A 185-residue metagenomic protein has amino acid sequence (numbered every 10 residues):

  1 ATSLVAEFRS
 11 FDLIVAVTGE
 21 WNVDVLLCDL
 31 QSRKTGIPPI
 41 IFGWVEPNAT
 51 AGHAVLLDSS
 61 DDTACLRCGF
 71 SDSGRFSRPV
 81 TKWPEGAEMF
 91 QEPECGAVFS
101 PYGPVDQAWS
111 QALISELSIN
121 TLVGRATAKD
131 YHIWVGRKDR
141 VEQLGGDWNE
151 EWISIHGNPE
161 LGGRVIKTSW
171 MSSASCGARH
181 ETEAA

Functional and structural regions predicted by a protein language model:
A1-S3: S-adenosyl-L-methionine
A6-L13, T18-A185: Glycine-rich phosphate/adenylate-binding loop
